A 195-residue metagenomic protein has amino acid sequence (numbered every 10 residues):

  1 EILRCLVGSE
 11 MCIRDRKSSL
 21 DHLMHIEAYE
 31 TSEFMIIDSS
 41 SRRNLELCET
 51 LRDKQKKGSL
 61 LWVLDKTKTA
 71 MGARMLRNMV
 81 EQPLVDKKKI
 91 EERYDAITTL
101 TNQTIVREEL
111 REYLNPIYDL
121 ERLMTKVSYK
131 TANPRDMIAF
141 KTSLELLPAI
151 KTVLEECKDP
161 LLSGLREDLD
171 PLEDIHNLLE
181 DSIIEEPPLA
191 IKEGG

Functional and structural regions predicted by a protein language model:
E1-G8: Single conserved hydrophobic/aromatic residue that forms the stacking wall/gate of nucleotide- or nucleobase-binding
S9-T99, N115-S128, A132-G195: Charged catalytic and DNA/RNA-contacting regions of genome-maintenance and nucleic-acid-processing enzymes
I97, T101-T104, E108: A structural-propensity feature for long, helix-poor, extended segments
R111: Aromatic-lined, polymer-binding surfaces characteristic of secreted/periplasmic polysaccharide-degrading enzymes
